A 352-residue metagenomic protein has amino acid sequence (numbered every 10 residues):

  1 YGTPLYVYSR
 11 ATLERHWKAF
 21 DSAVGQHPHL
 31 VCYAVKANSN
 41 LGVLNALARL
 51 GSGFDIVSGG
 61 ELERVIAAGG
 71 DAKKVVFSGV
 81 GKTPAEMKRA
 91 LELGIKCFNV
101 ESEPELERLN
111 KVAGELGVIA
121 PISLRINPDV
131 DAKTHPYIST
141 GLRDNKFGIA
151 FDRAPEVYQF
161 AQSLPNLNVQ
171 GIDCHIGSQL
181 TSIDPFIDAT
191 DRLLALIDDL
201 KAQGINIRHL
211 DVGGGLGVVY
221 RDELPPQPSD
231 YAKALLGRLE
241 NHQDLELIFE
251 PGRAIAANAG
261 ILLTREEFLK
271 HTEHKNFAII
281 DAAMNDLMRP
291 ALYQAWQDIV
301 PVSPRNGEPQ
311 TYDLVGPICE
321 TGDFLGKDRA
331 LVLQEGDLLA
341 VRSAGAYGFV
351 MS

Functional and structural regions predicted by a protein language model:
Y1-A120, Q159-V169, A195-D198, A202 (+1 more regions): A charged N-terminal "starter" segment
Y6-R10, W17, N40, S102 (+6 more regions): Generic structural signal for well-ordered, non-membrane alpha-helical segments in soluble metabolic enzymes
A11-T12, A34-N40, V57-G60, V80-K82 (+9 more regions): Active-site beta-loop-alpha junctions enriched in small/polar residues
Q26-H27, G114-V118, Q203, P225 (+2 more regions): Short, glycine- and charge-enriched coil/turn segments that flank and shape catalytic ligand pockets
P28-C32, G53, A72-V76, C97 (+7 more regions): Structural preference for beta-strand elements that scaffold enzyme active sites
L44, V65-I66, M87, L109-N110 (+4 more regions): Short glycine-/acidic-enriched loop or helix-start segments at secondary-structure transitions that form or flank
V112, P128-F268, L325, R329-L331: Active-site loop/helix belt of alpha/beta enzymes
A234-L236, D244-S352: Charged (often Lys/Glu-rich) extended helix/loop segments that serve as interaction or gating elements
